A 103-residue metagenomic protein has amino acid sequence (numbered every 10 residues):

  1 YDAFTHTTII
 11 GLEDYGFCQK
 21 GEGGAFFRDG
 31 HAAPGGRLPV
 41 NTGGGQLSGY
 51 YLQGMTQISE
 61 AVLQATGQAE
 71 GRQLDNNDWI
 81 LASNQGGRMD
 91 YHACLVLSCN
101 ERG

Functional and structural regions predicted by a protein language model:
Y1-G103: Claisen-condensing/thiolase-fold acyl-transfer catalytic domains that form or cleave C-C bonds in fatty acid
